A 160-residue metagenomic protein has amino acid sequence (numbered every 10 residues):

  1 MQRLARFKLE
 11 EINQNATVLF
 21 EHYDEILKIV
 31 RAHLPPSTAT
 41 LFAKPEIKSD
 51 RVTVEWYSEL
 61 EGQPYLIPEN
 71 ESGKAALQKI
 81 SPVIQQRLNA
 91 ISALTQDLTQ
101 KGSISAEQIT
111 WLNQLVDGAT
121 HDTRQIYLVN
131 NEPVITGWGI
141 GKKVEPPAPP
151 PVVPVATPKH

Functional and structural regions predicted by a protein language model:
M1-H160: Cytosolic/nucleoplasmic/matrix-facing N-terminal domains/tails of membrane-anchored or organelle-targeted proteins
